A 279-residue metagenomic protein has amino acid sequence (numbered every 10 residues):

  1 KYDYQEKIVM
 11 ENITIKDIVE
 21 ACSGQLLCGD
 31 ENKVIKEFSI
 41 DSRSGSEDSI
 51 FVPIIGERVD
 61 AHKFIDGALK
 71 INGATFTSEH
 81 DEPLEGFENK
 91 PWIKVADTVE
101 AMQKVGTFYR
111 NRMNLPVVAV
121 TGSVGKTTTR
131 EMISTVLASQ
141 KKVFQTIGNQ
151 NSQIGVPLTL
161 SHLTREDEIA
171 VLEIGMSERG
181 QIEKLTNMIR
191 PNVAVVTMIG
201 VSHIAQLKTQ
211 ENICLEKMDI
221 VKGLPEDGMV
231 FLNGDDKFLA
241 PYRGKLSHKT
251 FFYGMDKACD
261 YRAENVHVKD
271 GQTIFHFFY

Functional and structural regions predicted by a protein language model:
D3-K104: N-terminal leader/targeting and accessory segments in enzymes
V19-E20, E100-V230, F238-L246: Phosphate-binding loop of NTP-binding sites
L26, W92-K94, V117, K142-Q145 (+1 more regions): Conserved beta-strand scaffold positions in the cores of enzyme catalytic domains, especially in NTP/NDP-utilizing
S44, K184, F278-Y279: Nucleotide phosphate-binding/pyrophosphate-handling subdomain across enzymes that bind or process nucleotide phosphates
F76-P83, G234-F238, M255: Short, polar loop motifs at secondary-structure junctions
Q210-E211, G244, H248-Y279: Adenine nucleotide phosphate-binding catalytic loops in nucleotide-utilizing enzymes
